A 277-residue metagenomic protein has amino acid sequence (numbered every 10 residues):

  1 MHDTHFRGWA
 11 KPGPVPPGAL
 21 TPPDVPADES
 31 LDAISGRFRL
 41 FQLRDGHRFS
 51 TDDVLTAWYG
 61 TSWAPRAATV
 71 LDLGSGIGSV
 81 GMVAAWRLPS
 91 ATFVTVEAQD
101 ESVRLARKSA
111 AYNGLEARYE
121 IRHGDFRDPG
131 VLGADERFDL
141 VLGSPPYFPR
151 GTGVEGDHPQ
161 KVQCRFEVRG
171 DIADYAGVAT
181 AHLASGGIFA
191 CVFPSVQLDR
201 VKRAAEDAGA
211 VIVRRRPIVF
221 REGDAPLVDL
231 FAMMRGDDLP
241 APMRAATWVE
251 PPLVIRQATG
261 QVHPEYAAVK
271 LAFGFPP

Functional and structural regions predicted by a protein language model:
M1-D28: N-terminal auxiliary segments of SAM/dcSAM-dependent transferases
H5, A225-P277: SAM/dcSAM-binding transferase cores
P22-T69, S75-R87, T247-W248, V254: SAM-dependent Rossmann-like transferase core, predominantly class I methyltransferases with a strong bias toward
Q42, H123-G124, F193, R216: Short loop/edge segments at beta-strand edges and connector loops that shape dinucleotide/nucleotide cofactor-binding
T56, S144, Y175, M233: Residue-level signal for inorganic ion chemistry
W58-G143, P149-D157: Conserved SAM/SAH cofactor-binding pocket of Class I
P145-Y175, A181: Mobile active-site "lid"/loop adjacent to the S-adenosyl-L-methionine
R169-P226: Conserved Class I SAM-dependent methyltransferase catalytic core
